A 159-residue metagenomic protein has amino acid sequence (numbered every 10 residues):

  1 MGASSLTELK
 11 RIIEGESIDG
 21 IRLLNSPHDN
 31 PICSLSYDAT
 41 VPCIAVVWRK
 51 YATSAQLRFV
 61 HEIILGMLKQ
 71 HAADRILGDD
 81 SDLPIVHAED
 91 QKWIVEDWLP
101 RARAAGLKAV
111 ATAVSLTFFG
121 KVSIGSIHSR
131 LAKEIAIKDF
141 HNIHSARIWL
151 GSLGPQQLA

Functional and structural regions predicted by a protein language model:
G2-A159: Amphipathic, Lys/Arg-enriched alpha-helical "gate/interface" segment within cytosolic domains that mediates
